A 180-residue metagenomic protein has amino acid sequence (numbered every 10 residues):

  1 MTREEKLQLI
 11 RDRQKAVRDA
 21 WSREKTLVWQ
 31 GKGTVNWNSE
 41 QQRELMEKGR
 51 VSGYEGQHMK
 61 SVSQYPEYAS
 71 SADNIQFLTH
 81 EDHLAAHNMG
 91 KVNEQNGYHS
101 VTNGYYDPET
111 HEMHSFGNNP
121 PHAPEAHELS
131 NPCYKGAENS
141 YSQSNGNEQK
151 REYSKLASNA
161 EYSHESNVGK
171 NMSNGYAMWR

Functional and structural regions predicted by a protein language model:
M1-E55, V62-W179: Nuclease and nuclease-like effector domains acting on nucleic acids or nucleotide cofactors
